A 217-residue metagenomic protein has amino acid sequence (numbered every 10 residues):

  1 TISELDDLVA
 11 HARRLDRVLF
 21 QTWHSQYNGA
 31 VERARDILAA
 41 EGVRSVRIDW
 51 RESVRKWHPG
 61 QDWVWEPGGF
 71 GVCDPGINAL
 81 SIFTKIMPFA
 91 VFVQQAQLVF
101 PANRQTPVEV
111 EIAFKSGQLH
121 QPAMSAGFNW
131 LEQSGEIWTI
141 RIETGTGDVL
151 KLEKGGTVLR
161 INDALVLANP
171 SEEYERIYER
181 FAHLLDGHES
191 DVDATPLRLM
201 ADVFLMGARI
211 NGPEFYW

Functional and structural regions predicted by a protein language model:
T1-W23: Beta-strand-loop-alpha-helix segment that lines the small-molecule cofactor/substrate pocket of alpha/beta enzymes
L5, A30-V31, A79-L80, Y174-E179 (+1 more regions): A general structural signal for well-ordered alpha-helical segments in protein cores
S25-Q94: Predominantly a Rossmann-like dinucleotide-binding segment in NAD(P)-dependent oxidoreductases
E66-C73, V99-A102, E132: Glycine-rich "substrate-gating" loop/helix at the edge of Rossmann-like oxidoreductase active sites
F89-L98, P122-S125: Short Pro/Gly-enriched beta-strand edge/turn motifs at strand-loop
A102-Q105, L119-L185, E189-T195: NAD(P)-dinucleotide binding in Rossmann-like oxidoreductases
V110-I112, I140: Short beta-strand scaffold segments in enzyme catalytic cores
R180-W217: C-terminal helix-rich "cap/oligomerization" subdomain common to oxidoreductases
